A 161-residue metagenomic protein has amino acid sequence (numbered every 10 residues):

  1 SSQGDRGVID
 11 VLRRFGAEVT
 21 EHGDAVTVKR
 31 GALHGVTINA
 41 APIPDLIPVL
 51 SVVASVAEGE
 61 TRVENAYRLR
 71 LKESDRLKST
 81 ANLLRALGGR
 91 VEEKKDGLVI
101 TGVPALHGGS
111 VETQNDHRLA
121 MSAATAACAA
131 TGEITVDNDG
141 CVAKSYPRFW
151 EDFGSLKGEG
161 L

Functional and structural regions predicted by a protein language model:
S1-L161: Short, structured segments at the rim of ligand-binding sites
